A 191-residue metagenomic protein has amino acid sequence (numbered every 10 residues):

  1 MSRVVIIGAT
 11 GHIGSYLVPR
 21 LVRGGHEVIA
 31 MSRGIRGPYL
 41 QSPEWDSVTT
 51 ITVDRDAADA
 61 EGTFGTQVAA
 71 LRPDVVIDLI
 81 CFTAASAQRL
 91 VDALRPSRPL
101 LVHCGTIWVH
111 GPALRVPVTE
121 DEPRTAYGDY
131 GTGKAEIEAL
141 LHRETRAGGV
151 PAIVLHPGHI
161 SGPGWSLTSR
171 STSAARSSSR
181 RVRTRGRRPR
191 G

Functional and structural regions predicted by a protein language model:
S2-G24: N-terminal Rossmann NAD(P)H-binding glycine-rich loop of SDR-like oxidoreductase domains
V22, R95, R146, R183-T184: Anion (oxyanion) recognition and catalysis
G24-V28, V150: A generic structural motif
M31-I35: N-terminal Rossmann-fold cofactor-binding loop
L40-S97, V109-H110: NAD(P)H-binding glycine-rich loop region in Rossmannoid oxidoreductase-like domains and their noncatalytic homologs
Q88-A135, L140-I153: Conserved Rossmann-fold NAD(P)-dependent oxidoreductase catalytic core, especially the SDR/UDP-sugar
G148-G191: NAD(P)-dependent short-chain dehydrogenase/reductase
